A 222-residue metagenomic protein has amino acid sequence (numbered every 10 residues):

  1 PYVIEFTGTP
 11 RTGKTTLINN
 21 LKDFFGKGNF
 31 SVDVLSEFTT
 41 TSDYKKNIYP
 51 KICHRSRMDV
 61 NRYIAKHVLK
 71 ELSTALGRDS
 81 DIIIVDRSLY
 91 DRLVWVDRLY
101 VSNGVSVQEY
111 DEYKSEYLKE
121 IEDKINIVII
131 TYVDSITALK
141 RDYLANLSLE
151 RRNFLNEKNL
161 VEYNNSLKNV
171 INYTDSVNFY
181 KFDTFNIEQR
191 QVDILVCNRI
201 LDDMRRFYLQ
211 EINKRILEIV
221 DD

Functional and structural regions predicted by a protein language model:
F6: Hydrophobic anchor at the beta1->P-loop junction of P-loop NTPases
T9-T12: ATP-binding Walker
T15: Walker A/P-loop
K22-K70: Conserved substrate/cofactor phosphate-moiety recognition/catalytic segment in nucleotide-dependent phosphotransferases
D59-E122: Glycine-rich phosphate-binding loop used to anchor ATP phosphates in small-molecule kinases, encompassing both
W95-K168: A glycine- and Lys/Arg-enriched "phosphate-lid" helix/loop adjacent to the NTP-binding pocket of small-molecule kinases
K140-D222: NTP-dependent small-molecule kinase module
